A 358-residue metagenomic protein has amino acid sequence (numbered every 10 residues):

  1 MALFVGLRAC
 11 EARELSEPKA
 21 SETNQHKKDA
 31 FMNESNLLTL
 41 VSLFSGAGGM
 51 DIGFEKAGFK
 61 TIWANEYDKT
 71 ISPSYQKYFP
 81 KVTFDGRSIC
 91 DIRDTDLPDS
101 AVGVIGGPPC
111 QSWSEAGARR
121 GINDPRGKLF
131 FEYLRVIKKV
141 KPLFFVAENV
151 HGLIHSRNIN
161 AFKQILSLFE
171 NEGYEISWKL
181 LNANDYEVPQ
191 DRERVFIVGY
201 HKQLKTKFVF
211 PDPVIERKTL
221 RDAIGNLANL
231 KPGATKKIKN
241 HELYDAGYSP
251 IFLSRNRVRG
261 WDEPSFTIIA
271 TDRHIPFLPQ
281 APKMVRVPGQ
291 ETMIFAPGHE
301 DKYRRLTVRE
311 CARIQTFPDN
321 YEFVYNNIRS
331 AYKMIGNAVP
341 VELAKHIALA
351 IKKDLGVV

Functional and structural regions predicted by a protein language model:
F44-S45: Class I SAM-dependent methyltransferase "Motif I" SAM/SAH-binding loop
D68: Conserved SAM/SAH-binding beta-strand->alpha-helix loop
S72-P73: Short alpha-helix immediately C-terminal to the canonical SAM-binding loop
Q76-T83: Short, conserved SAM-binding/catalytic segment of Class I S-adenosyl-L-methionine-dependent methyltransferases
I92-G103, Q111-T267: Class I S-adenosyl-L-methionine
I238-V358: C-terminal target-recognition/interaction regions appended to catalytic cores
